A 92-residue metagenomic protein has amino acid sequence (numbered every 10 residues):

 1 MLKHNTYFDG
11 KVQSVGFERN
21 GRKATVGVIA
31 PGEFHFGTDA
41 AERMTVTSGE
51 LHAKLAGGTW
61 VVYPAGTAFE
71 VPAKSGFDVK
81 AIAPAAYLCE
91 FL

Functional and structural regions predicted by a protein language model:
M1-R19: Transition segment at domain starts
G10, R19-D39, A65-A73: Conserved short histidine dyad/triad with adjacent acidic residue
F36, A53, L88-C89: Short hydrophobic/aromatic-rich beta-strand segments that constitute the beta-sheet cores of beta-sandwich/beta-barrel
T38-H52: Short, conserved beta-strand element in jelly-roll/cupin
P72-L92: Ligand-binding loop in jelly-roll beta-barrel domains
